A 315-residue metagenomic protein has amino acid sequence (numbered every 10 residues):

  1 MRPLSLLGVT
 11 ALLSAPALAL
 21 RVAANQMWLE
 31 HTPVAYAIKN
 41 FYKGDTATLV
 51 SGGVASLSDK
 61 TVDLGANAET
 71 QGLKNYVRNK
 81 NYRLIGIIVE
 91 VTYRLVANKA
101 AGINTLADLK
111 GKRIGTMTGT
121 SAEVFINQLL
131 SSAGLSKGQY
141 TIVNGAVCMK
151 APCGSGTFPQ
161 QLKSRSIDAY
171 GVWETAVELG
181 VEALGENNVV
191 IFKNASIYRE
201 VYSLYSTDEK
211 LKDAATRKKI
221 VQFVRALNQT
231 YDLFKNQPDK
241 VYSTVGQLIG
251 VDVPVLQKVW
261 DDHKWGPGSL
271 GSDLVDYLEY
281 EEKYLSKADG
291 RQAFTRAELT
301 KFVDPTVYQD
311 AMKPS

Functional and structural regions predicted by a protein language model:
M1-A19: Fungal secretory targeting signals
L20-F158, D168-E174, V189-Y198: Short, glycine-/small- and polar/acidic-enriched structural segments that line small-molecule recognition paths
K39-F41, K60, R165, K283 (+1 more regions): Short glycine-centered helix-capping/turn motifs at secondary-structure transition points
E69-T70, G145-L248: Pocket-lining segment of extracytoplasmic ligand-binding domains
Y76, S131, E182, Q247 (+1 more regions): Short polybasic/polar patches that bind polyanions
D213-A293: Secondary-structure end/capping motifs
L285-S315: Conserved C-terminal helix/tail region of periplasmic/extracytoplasmic solute-binding proteins
